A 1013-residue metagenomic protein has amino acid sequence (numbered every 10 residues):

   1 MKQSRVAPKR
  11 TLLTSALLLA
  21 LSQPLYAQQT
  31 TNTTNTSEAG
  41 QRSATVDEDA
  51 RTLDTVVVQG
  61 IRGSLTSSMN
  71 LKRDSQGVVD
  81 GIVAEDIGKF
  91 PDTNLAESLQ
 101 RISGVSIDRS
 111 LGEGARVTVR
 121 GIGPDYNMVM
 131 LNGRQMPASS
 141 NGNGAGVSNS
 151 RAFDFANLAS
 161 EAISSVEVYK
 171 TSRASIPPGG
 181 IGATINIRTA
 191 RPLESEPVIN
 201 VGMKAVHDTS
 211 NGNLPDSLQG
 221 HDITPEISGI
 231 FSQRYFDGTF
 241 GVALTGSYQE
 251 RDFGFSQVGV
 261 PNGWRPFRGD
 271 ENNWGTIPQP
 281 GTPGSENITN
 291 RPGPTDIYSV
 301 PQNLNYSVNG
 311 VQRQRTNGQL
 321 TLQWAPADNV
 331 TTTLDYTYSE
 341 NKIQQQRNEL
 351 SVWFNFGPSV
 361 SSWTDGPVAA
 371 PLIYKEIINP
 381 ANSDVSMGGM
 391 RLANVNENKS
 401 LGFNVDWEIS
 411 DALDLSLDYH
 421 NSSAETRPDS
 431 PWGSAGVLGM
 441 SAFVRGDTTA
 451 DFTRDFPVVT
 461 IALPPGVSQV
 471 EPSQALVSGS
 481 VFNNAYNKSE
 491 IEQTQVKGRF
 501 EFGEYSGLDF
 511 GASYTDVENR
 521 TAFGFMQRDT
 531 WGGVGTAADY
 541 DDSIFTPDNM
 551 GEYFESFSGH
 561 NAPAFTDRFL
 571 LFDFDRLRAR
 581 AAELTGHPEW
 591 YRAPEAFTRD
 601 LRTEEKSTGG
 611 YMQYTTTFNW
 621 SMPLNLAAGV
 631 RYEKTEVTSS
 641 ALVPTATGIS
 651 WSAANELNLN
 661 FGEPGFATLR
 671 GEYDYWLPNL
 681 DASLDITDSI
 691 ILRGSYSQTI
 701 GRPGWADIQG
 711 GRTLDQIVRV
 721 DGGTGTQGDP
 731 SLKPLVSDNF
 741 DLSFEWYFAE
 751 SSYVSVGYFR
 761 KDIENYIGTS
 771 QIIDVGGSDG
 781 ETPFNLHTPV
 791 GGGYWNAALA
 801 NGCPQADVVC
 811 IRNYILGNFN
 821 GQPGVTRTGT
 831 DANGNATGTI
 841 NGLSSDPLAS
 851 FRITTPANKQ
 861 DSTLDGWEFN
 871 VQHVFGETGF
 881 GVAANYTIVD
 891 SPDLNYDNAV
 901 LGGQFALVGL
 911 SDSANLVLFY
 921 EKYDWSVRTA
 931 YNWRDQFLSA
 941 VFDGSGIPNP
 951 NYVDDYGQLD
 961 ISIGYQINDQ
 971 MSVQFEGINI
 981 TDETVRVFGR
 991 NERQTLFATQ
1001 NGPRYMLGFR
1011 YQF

Functional and structural regions predicted by a protein language model:
V57-F90, R116, N127, S139-V147: N-terminal periplasmic "start-of-domain" segments of outer-membrane beta-barrel proteins
A96-S140, K170-S172: Extracytoplasmic beta-strand/coil segments of soluble accessory domains associated with Gram-negative outer-membrane
Q135, E518, D567-F572, R576-A581 (+8 more regions): Surface-exposed extracellular loop regions of Gram-negative outer-membrane beta-barrel proteins, predominantly
A145-F153, E161-V168, S175-N186, P192-I288 (+4 more regions): Outer-membrane beta-barrel translocator/receptor signature
A183, T189, G220-R234, S247-Q249 (+16 more regions): Outer-membrane beta-barrel transmembrane strands
E271-P301, T364-S383, R445-V477, G535-F597 (+2 more regions): Flexible glycine-rich, low-complexity coil/linker segments exposed to the extracellular/periplasmic environment
D762, I767-I772, S778-F942, T981: Gram-negative outer-membrane beta-barrel transporters
I763-N765, N932-D943, G964-F1013: C-terminal beta-signal and adjacent terminal beta-strands/loops of Gram-negative outer-membrane beta-barrel proteins
